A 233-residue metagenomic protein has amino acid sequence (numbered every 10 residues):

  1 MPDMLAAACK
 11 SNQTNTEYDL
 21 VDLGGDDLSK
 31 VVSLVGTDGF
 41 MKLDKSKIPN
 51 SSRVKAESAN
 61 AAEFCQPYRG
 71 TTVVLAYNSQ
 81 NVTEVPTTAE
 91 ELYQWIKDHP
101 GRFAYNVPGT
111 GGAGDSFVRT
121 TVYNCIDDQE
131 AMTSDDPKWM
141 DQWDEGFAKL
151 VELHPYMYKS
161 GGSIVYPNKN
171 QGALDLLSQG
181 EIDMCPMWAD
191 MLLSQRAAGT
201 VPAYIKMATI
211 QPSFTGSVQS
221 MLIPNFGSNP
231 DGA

Functional and structural regions predicted by a protein language model:
P2, E17-D19, G24-G172: Extracytoplasmic ligand-binding site segments that recognize negatively charged/polar headgroups
M4-N15: Short, well-structured alpha-helical segments in soluble
Q13-T16, N60, Q66-R69, I96-D98 (+4 more regions): Extracellular/periplasmic catalytic domains that process cell-envelope and extracellular macromolecules
D19, V74, D183-M184, S213: A residue-level structural signature of the nucleotidyltransferase/glycosyltransferase Rossmann-like core
K169-R196: Oxyanion-binding "anion nests"
M187, M191, A198-A233: Extracytoplasmic/periplasmic substrate-recognition and gating elements
